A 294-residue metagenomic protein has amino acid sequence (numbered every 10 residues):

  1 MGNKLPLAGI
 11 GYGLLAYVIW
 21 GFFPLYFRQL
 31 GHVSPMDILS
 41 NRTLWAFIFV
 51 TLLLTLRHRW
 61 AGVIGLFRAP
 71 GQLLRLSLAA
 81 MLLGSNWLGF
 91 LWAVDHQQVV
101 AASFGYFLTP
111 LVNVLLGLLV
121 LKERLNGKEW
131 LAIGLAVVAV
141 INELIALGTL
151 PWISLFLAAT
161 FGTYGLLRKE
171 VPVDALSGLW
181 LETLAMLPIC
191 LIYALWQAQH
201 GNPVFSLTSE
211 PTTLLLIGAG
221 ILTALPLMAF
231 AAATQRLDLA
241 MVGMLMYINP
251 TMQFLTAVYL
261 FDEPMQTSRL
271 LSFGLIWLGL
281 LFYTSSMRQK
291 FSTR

Functional and structural regions predicted by a protein language model:
M1-D37, G134, I141-E170, T256 (+1 more regions): Glycine-/small-residue-enriched transmembrane alpha-helix faces in small-molecule transporters and effluxers
M1-L15, I48-L76, G127, L179 (+3 more regions): Membrane-interface interhelical linkers
G2, Y247, T251-R294: C-terminal-most transmembrane helix of multi-pass membrane proteins
L14, V18-F22, Y26, S77-V94 (+4 more regions): Hydrophobic alpha-helical transmembrane segments of multi-pass membrane transport proteins, especially secondary
H32-D37, L88-G105, M228-L245, P264: Structural motif at transmembrane-helix junctions in multi-pass transporters
W92, T109-E129, T251-L270: C-terminal transmembrane-helix exit sites in multi-pass transporters
F104-L108, A175-A185, A224-Y259: Helix-helix packing/entry segments at the starts of transmembrane helices
K128-L144, L157, S268-M287: Hydrophobic transmembrane alpha-helices of multi-pass small-molecule transport proteins
